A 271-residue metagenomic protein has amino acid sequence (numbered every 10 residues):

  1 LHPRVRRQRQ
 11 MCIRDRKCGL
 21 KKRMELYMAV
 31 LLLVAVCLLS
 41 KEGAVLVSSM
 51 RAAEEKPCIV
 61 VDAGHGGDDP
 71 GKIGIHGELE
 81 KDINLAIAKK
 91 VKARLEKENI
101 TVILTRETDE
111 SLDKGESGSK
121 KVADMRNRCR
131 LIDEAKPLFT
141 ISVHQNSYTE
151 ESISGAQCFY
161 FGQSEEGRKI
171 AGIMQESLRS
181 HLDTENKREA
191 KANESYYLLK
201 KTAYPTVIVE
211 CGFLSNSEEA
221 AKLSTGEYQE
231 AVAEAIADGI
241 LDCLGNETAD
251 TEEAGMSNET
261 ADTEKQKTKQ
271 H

Functional and structural regions predicted by a protein language model:
L1-D15: Single conserved hydrophobic/aromatic residue that forms the stacking wall/gate of nucleotide- or nucleobase-binding
R14-R23: Short, Lys/Arg-rich N-terminal segment immediately upstream of the first membrane anchor
E25-E42: Hydrophobic membrane-insertion alpha-helices, especially the h-region of bacterial N-terminal signal peptides
G43-I59, H65-I170: Catalytic-core regions of hydrolytic enzymes
L85-A88, K92, R126-C129, R168-Q175 (+4 more regions): Extracytoplasmic/secreted envelope proteins and their assembly/folding machinery, especially bacterial periplasmic
A135, T149, K187-G255, K267-H271: Active-site-adjacent mobile loop/cap segments within catalytic or ligand-binding domains
G167-A192: Active-site-adjacent substrate-binding region of metalloamidase/peptidase-like peptide-processing proteins
T260-T263: Long, intrinsically disordered low-complexity tandem-repeat segments
